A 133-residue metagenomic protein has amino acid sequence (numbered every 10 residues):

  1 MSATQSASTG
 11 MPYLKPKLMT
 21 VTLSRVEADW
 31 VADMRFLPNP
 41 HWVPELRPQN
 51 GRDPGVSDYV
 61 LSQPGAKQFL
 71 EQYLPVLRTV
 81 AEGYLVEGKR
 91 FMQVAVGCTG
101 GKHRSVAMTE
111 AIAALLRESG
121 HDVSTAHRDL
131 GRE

Functional and structural regions predicted by a protein language model:
M1-V94, R117-E118, G131-E133: C-terminal accessory "lid"/substrate-recognition subdomains
R90-A113: Catalytic cysteine-centered active loop of the rhodanese-like fold, especially the PTP/DSP P-loop
A113-V123: Post-Walker A helix-loop "phosphate-sensing" segment adjacent to the P-loop in P-loop NTPases
